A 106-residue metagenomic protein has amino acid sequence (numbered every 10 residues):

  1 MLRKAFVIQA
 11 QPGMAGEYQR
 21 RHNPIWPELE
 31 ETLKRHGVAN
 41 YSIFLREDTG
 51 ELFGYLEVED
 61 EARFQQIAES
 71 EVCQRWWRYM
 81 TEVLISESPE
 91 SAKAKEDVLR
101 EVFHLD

Functional and structural regions predicted by a protein language model:
R3-Q9: Active-site-flanking beta-strand signature of metal-NTP-handling nucleotidyl enzymes and homologous cyclase-like
Q9, Y55-E57: Short hydrophobic/aromatic beta-strand micro-patches that form the beta-sheet surface supporting nucleotide- or nucleic
M14-A39: Short amphipathic alpha-helical segments
T32, H36-A39, V58-D97: An amphipathic, aromatic/His-enriched active-site/gating alpha helix that lines ligand/cofactor pockets
S42-R46: Short beta-strand
D48-E51: Short acidic/glycine-enriched loop/turn segments that link adjacent beta-strands
H104-D106: A hydrophobic membrane-anchoring alpha-helix module
